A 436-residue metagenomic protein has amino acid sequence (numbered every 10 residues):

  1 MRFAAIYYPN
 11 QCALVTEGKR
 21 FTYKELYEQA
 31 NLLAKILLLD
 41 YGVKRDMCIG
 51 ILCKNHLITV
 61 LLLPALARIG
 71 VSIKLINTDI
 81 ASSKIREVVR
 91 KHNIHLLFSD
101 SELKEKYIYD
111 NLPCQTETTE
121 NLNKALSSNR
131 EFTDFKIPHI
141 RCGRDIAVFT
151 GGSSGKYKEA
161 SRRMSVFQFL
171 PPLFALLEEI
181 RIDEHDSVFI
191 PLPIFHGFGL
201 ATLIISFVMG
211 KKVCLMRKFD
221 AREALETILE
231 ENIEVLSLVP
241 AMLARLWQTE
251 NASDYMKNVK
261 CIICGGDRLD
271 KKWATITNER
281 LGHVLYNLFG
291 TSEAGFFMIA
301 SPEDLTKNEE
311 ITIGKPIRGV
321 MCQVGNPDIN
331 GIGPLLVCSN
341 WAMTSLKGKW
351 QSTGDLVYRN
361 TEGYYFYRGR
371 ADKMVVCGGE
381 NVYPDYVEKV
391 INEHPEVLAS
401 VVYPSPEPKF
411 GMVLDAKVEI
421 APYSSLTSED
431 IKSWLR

Functional and structural regions predicted by a protein language model:
P9, K124-G151, K156, R181-S187: Conserved pre-ATP/AMP-binding loop-to-beta segment of ANL
K19, I36-D79, N381: Conserved AMP-binding/adenylate-forming
T22-K24, D145-P171: Conserved AMP-binding A3 loop
K35, T59, G354-R436: AMP-binding/adenylate-forming catalytic core of the ANL superfamily
L39, P64, R68-I140, P422-S424: Structural core segment of the AMP-binding/adenylate-forming
L170-S187, F195-V235: Conserved AMP-binding/adenylation subdomain of ANL enzymes
V235-S237, Q248-K307: Gly/Ser/Thr-rich phosphate-binding loop
M321, P327-S345, W350, L356-V357 (+1 more regions): AMP-binding/adenylate-forming core of the ANL superfamily
